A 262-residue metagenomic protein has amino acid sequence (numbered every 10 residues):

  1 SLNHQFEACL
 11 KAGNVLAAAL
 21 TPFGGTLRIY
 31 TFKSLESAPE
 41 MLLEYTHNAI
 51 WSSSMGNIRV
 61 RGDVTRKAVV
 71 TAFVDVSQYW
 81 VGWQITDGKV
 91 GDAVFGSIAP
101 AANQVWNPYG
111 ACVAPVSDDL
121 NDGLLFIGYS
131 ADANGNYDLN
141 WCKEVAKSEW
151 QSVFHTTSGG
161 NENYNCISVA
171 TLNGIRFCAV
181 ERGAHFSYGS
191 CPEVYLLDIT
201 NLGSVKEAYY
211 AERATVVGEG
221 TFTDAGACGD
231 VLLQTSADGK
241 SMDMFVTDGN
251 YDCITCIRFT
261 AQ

Functional and structural regions predicted by a protein language model:
S1, E40-H47, G91-A99, W150-T157 (+1 more regions): Beta-propeller fold detector
L2-K11, A49-G62, N103-P115, G160-T171 (+1 more regions): Repeated scaffold domains used in trafficking and secretory/extracellular systems, primarily beta-propellers
G13-A18, T65-T71, D119-I127, G174-A179 (+1 more regions): Entry beta-strands of beta-propeller and related beta-repeat scaffolds
P22-G25, D75-Y79, A131-N136, G183-G189 (+1 more regions): Short glycine/acidic-enriched loop and turn motifs that connect beta-strands
Y30-A38, G82-V90, C142-K147, L196-K206 (+1 more regions): Short loop/turn segments immediately following beta-strands, especially the blade-tip and inter-blade linker loops
T31, V90, L139, C178 (+1 more regions): Short linear proline/tyrosine/threonine-rich motifs used for host-factor recruitment and membrane trafficking/assembly
E162-L197: Loop/turn-rich, solvent-exposed surfaces of beta-rich toroidal or solenoidal domains
G226-Q262: Blade-level signature of beta-propeller repeat domains, shared across WD40, Kelch, NHL, RCC1 and BNR/Asp-box propellers
